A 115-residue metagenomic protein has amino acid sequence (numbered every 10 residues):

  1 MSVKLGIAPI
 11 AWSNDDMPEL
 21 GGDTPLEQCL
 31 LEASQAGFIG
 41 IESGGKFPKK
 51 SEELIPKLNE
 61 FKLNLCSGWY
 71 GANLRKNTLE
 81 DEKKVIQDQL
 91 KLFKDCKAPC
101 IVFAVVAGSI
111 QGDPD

Functional and structural regions predicted by a protein language model:
M1-C100: N-terminal pre-domain/capping segments
F93-D115: Active-site groove signature of glycoside hydrolases
